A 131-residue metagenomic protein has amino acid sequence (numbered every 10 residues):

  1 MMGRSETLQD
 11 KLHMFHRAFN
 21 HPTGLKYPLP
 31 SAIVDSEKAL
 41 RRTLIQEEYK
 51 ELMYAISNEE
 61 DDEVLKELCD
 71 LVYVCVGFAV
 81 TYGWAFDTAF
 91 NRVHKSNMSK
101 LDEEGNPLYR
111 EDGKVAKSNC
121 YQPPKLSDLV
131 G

Functional and structural regions predicted by a protein language model:
M1-L68, V72-G131: Flexible "arm" and connector segments at domain edges
